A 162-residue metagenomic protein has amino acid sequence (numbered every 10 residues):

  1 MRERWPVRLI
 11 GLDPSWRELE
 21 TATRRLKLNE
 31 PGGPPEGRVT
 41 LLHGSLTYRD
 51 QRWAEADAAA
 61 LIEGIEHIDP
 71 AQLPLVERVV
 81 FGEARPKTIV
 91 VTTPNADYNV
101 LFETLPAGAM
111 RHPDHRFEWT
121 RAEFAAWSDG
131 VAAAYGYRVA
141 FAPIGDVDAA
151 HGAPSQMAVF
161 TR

Functional and structural regions predicted by a protein language model:
M1: Aromatic pocket-lining residues of Rossmann-like dinucleotide-binding sites
W5, P14-A56, A60-L61, I68-R162: S-adenosyl-L-methionine-dependent methyltransferase catalytic module, highlighting the catalytic core
I10: Conserved beta-strand positions in the Rossmann-like core of class I SAM-dependent methyltransferases
